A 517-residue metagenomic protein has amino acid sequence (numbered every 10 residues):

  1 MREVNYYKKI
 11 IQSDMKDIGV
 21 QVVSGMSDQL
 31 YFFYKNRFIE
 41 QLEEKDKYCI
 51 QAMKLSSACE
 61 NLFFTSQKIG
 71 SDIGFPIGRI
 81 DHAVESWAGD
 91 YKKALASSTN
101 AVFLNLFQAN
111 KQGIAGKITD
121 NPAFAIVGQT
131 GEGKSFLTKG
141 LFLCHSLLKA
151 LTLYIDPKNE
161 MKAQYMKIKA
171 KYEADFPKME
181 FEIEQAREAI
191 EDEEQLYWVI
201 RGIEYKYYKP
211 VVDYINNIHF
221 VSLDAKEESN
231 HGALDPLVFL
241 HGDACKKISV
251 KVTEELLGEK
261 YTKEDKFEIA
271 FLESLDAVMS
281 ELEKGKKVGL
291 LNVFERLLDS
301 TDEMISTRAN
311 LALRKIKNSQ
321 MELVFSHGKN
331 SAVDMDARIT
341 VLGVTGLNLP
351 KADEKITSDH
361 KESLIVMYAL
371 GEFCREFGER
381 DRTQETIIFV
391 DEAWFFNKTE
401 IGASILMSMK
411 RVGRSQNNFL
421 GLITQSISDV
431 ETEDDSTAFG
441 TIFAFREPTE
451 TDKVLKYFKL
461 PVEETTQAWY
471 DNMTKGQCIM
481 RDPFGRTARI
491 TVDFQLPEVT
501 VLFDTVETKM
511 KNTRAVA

Functional and structural regions predicted by a protein language model:
M1-P122, V506, A517: Basic- and hydrophobic-enriched, low-structure N-terminal and domain-boundary segments that flank ATP-binding catalytic
Q41-I77, Q129-T130, V430-A517: C-terminal regions of RecA-like/P-loop NTPase motor modules
S57-V102, P157-E160, M166-F176, E180-N217 (+3 more regions): P-loop NTPase motor domains
I126: Hydrophobic anchor at the beta1->P-loop junction of P-loop NTPases
K134: Conserved lysine of the Walker
L137: Hydrophobic positions on the alpha1 helix immediately C-terminal to the Walker A/P-loop
L143-L153, Y172-D175: Post-Walker A helix-loop "phosphate-sensing" segment adjacent to the P-loop in P-loop NTPases
G413-V430: Sensor-1/coupling segment of RecA-like P-loop NTPase cores
